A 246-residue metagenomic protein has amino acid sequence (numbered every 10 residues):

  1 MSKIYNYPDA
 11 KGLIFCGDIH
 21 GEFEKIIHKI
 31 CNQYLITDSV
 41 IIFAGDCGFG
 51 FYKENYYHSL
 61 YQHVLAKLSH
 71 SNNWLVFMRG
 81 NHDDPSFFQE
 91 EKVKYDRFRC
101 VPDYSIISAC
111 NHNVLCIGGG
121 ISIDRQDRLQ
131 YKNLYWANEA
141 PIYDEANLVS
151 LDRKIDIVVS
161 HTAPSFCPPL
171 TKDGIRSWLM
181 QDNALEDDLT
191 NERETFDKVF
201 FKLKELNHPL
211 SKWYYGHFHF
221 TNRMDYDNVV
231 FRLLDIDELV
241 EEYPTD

Functional and structural regions predicted by a protein language model:
K3-I14, I106-C116, K154-I157, D225-V230: Beta-strand-turn-beta hairpins that frame and shape the catalytic cleft of phosphate-ester-processing enzymes
N6, C16, G21-A109, W178-L179 (+2 more regions): Core catalytic region of metal-dependent phosphoesterases/phosphodiesterases, especially metallo-beta-lactamase-like
D9-A10, I36-S39, N72, N111 (+3 more regions): A general structural motif
F15-G17, I41-D46, W74-H82, C100-P102 (+4 more regions): Active-site neighborhood of phospho(di)ester-bond hydrolases with catalytic His/Asp-centered motifs
H20-G21, C47-G50, H82-D84, G119-I123 (+3 more regions): Short, solvent-exposed loop/turn segments at secondary-structure junctions
K25-I27, K53-N55, F87-E90, T162 (+2 more regions): A short acidic (Asp/Glu
W74-M78, V93, S105, C167-D246: Conserved beta-sheet core of the metallophosphoesterase superfamily
C110-T195: Active-site-proximal loop/helix segment associated with metal-binding centers of metalloenzymes
